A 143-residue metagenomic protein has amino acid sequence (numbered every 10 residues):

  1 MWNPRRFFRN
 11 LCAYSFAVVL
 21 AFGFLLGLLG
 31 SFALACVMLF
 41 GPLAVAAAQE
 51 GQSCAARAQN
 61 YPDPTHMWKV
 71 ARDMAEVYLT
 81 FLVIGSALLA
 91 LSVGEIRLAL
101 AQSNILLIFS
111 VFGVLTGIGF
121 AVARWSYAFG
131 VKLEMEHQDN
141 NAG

Functional and structural regions predicted by a protein language model:
M1-L43: N-terminal signal-anchor transmembrane alpha-helix
L26-E50, I108-G130: Selective recognition of hydrophobic, aromatic-rich stretches within alpha-helical transmembrane segments of polytopic
G51-M67: Membrane-helix interface/capping segments
V70, M74, S103-T116: Pore-lining and gate-forming transmembrane alpha-helices of multi-pass membrane transport proteins
V70-I84: Hydrophobic alpha-helical membrane-insertion segments
L82-A90, G94: Juxtamembrane/transmembrane-helix interface segments of polytopic membrane transporters
L91-S103: Membrane-interface helix termini and inter-helical loops of multi-pass transporters
V131-G143: Short, highly charged, low-complexity non-transmembrane loops/tails of multi-pass membrane proteins
